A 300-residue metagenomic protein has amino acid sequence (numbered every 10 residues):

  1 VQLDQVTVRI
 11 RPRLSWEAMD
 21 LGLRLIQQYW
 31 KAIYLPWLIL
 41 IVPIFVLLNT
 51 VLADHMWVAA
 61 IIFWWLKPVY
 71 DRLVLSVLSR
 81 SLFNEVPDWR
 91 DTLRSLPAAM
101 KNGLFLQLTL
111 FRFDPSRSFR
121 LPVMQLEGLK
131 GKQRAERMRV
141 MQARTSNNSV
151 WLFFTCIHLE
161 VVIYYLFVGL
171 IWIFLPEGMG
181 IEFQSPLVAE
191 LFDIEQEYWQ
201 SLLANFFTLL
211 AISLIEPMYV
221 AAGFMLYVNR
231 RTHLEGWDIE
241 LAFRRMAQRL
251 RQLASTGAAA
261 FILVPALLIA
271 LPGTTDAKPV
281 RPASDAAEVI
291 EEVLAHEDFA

Functional and structural regions predicted by a protein language model:
V1-A300: Hydrophobic alpha-helical membrane segments
